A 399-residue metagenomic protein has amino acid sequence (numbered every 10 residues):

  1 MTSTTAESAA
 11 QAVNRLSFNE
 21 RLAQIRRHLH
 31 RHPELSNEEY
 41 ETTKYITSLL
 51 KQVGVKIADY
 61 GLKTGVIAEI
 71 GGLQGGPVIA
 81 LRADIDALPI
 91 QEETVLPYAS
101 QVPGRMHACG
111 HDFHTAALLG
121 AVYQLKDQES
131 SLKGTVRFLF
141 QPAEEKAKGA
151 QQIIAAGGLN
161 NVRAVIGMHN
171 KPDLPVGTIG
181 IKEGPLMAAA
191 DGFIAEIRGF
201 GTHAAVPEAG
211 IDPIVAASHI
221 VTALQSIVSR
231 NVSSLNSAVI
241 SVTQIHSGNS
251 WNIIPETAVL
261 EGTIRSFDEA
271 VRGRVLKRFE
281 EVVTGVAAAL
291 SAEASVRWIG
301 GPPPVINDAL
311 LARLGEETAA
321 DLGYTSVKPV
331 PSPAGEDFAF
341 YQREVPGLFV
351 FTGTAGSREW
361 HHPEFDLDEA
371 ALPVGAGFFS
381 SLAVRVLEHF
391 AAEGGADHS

Functional and structural regions predicted by a protein language model:
T2-H107, D112, A116-L119, Y123-L132: Acidic/His- and Gly-rich active-site-bordering loop/insert found across diverse amide/peptide-bond hydrolases
T2-T4, S218-S399: Metal-dependent amide/peptide-bond hydrolase catalytic core, centered on the "pita-bread" metallohydrolase fold
L22-A23, S36, Y40-T47, L118 (+6 more regions): Hydrophobic face of alpha-helices
L29, A68, L81, H111 (+8 more regions): Divalent metal-coordination and catalytic microenvironments
V66-I67, L88-I90, T94-M106, D112-F113 (+3 more regions): Histidine/acidic-residue-rich, glycine-tolerant segments that coordinate divalent metal ions
P77-A80, V136-R137, R163-I166, S218 (+2 more regions): Structural motif
A80-R82, F193, F349-A355: Non-cysteine beta-strand/loop elements that form the S-adenosyl-L-methionine
